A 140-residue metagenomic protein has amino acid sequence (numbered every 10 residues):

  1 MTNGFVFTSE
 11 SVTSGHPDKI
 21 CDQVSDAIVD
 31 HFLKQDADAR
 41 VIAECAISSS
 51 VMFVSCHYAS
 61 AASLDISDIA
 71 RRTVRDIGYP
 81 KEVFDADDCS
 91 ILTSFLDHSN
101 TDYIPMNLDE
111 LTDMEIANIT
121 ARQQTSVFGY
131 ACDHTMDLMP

Functional and structural regions predicted by a protein language model:
M1-P140: A domain-level signal for the structural core that forms small-molecule/cofactor-binding pockets and catalytic centers
